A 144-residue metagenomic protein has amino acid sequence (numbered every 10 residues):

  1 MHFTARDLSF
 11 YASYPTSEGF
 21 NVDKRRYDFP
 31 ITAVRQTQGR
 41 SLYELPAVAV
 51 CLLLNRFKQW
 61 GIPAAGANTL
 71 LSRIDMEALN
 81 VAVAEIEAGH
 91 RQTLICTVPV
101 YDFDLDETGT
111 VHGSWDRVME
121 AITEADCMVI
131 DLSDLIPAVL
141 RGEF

Functional and structural regions predicted by a protein language model:
M1-D23: Polyanion-binding surface elements
D23-K24, A47: DNA major-groove recognition helix of helix-turn-helix
Y27-P30: Conserved short "hinge" loops at termini or chain/domain junctions
T32-R56: Short helix-start
N55-F144: Basic Lys/Arg-rich amphipathic helical interaction modules
